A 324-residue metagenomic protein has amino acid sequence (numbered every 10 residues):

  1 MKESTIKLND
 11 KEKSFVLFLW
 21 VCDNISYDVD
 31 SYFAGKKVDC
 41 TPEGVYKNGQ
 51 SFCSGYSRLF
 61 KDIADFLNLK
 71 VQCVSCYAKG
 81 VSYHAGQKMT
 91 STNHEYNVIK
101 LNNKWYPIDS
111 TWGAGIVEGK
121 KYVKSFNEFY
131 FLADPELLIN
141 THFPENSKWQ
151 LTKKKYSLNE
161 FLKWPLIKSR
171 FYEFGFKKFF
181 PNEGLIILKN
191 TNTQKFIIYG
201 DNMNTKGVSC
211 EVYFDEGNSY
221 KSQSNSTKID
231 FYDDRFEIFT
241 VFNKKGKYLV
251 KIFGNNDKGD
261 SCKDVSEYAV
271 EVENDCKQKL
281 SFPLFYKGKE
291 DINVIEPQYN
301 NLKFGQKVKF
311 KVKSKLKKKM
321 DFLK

Functional and structural regions predicted by a protein language model:
M1-F52, R58-D62, L67: Secondary-structure boundary elements
I6-L8, E95, M320: Extended hydrophobic/Leu-rich segments
K11, V98-K100, H142, S157: Intrinsically disordered, low-complexity regions enriched in Ser/Pro/Gly/Gln/His and often acidic
F18-W20, Y27, Y56, Y106 (+3 more regions): Aromatic side chains
D39, T92, D233-R235: Short, solvent-exposed coil/turn segments
E43-G44, F66-C73, S169, F282: N-terminal start-of-chain detector that recognizes signal peptides and the immediate post-cleavage beginning
S57-L138: Hydrophobic/aromatic-rich core segments of domains that either
V117-K324: Alpha-helical and coiled-coil interaction segments, frequently adjacent to or embedded within charge-biased
